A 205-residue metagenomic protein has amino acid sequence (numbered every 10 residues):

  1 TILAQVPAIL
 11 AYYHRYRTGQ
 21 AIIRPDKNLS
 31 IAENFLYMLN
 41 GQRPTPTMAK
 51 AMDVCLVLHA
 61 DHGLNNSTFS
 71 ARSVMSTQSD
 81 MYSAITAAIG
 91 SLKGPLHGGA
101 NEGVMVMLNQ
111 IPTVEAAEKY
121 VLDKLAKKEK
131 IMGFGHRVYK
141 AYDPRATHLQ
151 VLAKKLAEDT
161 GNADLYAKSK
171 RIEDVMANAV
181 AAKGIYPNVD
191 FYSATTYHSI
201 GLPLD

Functional and structural regions predicted by a protein language model:
T1-D205: Non-transmembrane, aqueous-exposed alpha-helical and coiled segments at domain scale
